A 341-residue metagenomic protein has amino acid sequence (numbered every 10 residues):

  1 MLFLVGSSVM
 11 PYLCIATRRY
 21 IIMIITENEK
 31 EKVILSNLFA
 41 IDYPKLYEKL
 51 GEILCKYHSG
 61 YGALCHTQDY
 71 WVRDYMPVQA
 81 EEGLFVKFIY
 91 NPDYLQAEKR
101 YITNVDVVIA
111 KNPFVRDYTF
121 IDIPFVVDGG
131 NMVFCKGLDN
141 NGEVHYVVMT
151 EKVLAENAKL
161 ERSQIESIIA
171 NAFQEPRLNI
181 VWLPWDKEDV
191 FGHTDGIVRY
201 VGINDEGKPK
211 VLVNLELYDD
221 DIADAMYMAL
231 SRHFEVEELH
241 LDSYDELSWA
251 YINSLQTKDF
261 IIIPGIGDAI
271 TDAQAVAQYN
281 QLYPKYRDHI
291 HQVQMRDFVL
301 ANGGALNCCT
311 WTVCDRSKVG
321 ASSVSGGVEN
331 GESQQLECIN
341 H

Functional and structural regions predicted by a protein language model:
M1-L2, N340: Universal eukaryotic N-terminal targeting presequences
L2-I22: Short, Lys/Arg-enriched N-terminal segments with co-localized hydrophobic residues within the first ~10-30 amino acids
I21-H341: The feature marks the mature, well-folded catalytic cores of soluble enzymes
